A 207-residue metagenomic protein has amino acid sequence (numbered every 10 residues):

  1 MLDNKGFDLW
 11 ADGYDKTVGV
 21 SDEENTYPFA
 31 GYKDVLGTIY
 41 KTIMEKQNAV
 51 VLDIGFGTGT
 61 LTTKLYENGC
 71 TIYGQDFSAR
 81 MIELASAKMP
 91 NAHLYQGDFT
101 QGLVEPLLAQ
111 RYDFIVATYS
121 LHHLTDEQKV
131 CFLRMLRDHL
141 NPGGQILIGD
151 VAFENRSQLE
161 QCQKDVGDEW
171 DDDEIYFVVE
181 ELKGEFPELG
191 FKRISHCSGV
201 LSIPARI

Functional and structural regions predicted by a protein language model:
M1-I43, T58-P106, L147-I207: Class I (Rossmann-like) S-adenosyl-L-methionine-dependent methyltransferase catalytic domain, capturing the SAM-binding
E45-Q47, L107-Q110: Glycine-rich phosphate-binding loop signature in dinucleotide/nucleotide-binding domains
N48-G55: Conserved class I S-adenosyl-L-methionine
L108, Q128-K129: Residues at alpha-helix caps and immediate loop-helix transition turns in enzyme cores, especially N- and C-cap
V116: A conserved beta-strand element that flanks and buttresses the S-adenosyl-L-methionine
Y119-S120: Short catalytic micro-motifs in class I SAM-dependent methyltransferases
V130-P142: A short glycine-rich, Lys/Arg-flanked "PGG" loop and its adjoining helix->strand segment in the class I
